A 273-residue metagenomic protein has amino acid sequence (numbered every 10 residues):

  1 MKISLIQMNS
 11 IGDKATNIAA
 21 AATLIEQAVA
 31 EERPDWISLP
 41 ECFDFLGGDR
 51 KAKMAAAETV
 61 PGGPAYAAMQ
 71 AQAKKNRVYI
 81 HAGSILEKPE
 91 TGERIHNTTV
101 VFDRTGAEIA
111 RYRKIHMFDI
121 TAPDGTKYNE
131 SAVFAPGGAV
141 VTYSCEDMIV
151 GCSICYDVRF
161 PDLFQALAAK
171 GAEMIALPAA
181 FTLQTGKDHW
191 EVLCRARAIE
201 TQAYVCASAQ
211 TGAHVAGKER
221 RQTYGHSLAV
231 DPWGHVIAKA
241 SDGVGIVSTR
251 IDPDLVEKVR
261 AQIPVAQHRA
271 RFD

Functional and structural regions predicted by a protein language model:
M1-D35, A176: N-terminal active-site segment of His-dependent metallophosphoesterases
I3, V101-I109, V230-A238: Short, glycine-anchored, charge-dense loop/turn motifs used at functional sites
A22-T105, R111, F181-E200: Cys-nucleophile CN-hydrolase/nitrilase-fold catalytic domain and related Cys-dependent amidase chemistry that acts on
F45, V100, R111-F118, L228 (+1 more regions): Short beta->alpha transition motifs characteristic of CBS
E58, K88-K170, L183-V192, A196 (+1 more regions): Active-site catalytic loop in hydrolytic enzyme cores
P61-H81, I149, C155-V247: CN hydrolase (nitrilase-like) catalytic-core segments centered on the catalytic cysteine and neighboring Lys/Glu
A82-S84, T98-V101, V141-Y143, S227-A229 (+1 more regions): Short beta-strand scaffold segments in enzyme catalytic cores
S248-R250, D254-D273: Short, basic/aromatic-enriched C-terminal tail that caps enzymatic domains
